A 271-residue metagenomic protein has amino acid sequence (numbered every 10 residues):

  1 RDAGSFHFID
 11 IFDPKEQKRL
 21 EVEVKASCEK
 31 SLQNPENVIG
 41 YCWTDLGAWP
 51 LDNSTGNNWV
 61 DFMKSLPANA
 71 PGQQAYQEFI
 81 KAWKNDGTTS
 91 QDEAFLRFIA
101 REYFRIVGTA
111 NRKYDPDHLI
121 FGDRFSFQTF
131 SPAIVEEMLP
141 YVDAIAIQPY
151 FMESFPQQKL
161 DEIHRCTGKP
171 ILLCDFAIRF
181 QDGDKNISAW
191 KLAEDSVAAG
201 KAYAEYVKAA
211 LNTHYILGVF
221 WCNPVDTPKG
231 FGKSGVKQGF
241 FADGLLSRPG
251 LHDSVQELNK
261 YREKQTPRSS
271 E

Functional and structural regions predicted by a protein language model:
D2-D10, G87-T89, F127, I163-Y203 (+2 more regions): Active-site clefts of carbohydrate-active enzymes
D10-W49, A100-Y114, I134, P149 (+1 more regions): An active-site-proximal structural segment forming one wall of the substrate-binding cleft that immediately precedes
F12-E23, Q91-Y103, F155, D195-A202 (+1 more regions): Soluble or luminal CAZymes and related metallo-dependent hydrolases
P35-A133: Polysaccharide-binding and catalytic clefts of secreted carbohydrate-active enzymes
V38-G40, D45, C174-F176, K191-G244: Substrate-binding cleft of secreted/luminal carbohydrate-active enzymes
L51-G56, Q157, G183-D184, F231-G232: Short, solvent-exposed loop/turn and secondary-structure capping segments
N58-N69, C222-E271: Aromatic-rich peripheral "rim/lid" segments of glycoside hydrolase catalytic domains that contact and position glycan
A94-T109, K113-A189: Glycoside hydrolase catalytic-domain groove-lining segments
